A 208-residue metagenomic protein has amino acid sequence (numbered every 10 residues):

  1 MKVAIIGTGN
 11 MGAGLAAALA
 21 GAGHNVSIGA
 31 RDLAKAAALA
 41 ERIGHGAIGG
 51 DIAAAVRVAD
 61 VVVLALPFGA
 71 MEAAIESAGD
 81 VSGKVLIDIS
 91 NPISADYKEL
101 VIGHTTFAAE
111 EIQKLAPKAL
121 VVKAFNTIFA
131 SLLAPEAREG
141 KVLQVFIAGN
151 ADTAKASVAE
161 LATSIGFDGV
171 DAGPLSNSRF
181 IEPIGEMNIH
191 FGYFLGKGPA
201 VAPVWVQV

Functional and structural regions predicted by a protein language model:
M1-H45: NAD(P)+-binding Rossmann beta1-loop-alpha1 motif at the extreme N-terminus of oxidoreductases
G23, A59-D60, A119: Short, well-ordered alpha-helix to beta-strand connector turns
G44-G46, I52-D96: Rossmann-like NAD(P)-binding element
G49, L120-F125, G169-A172: General beta-strand structural signal in soluble alpha/beta enzymes
S90-A137: Rossmann-fold NAD(P)-binding glycine/threonine-rich loop
L143-V208: Active-site-lining helix/loop region of Rossmann-like oxidoreductase modules
